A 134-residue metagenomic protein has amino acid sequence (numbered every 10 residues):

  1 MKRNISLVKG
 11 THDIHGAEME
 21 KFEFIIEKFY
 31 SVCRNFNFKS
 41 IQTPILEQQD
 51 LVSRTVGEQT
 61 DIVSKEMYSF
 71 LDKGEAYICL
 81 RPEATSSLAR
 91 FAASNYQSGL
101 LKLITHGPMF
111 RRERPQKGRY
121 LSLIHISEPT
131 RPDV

Functional and structural regions predicted by a protein language model:
M1-P82, S86, S94: TRNA-binding/sensing appendages of the translation machinery
C33, L88, H106, E128: A residue-level signal for conserved active-site and pocket-lining positions in enzyme catalytic cores
F38, Q97-I104: Short secondary-structure capping/junction motifs at helix and strand boundaries
A84, P108, I124: Cofactor- and metal-binding active-site motifs of prokaryotic enzymes that mediate redox/radical or nucleophilic
S86, M109, R119: A surface-exposed, charged beta-strand/loop segment in the N-terminal or early-internal portion of soluble proteins
I104-G107, P115: Beta-strand scaffold of nucleotide-dependent catalytic cores
P115-S122: Short glycine/proline-enriched loop/turn "hinge" motifs that connect secondary-structure elements and lie
H125-V134: Single conserved hydrophobic/aromatic residue that forms the stacking wall/gate of nucleotide- or nucleobase-binding
